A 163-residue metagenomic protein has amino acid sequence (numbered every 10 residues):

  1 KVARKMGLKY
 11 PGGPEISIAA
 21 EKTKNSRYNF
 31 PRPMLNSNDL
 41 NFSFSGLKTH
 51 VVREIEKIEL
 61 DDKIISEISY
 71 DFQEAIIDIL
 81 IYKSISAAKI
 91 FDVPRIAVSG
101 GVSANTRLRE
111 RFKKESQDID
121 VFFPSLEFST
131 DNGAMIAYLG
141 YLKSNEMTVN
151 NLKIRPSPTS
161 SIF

Functional and structural regions predicted by a protein language model:
K1, Y82, S86, D131 (+1 more regions): A broad detector of short, well-ordered amphipathic alpha-helices that serve as recognition/interaction surfaces
K1-E15: Phosphate-binding/catalytic loop of phosphoryl-transfer enzymes
V2-K5, E115, L139-E146: Active-site catalytic microenvironments for nucleophilic, acid-base chemistry
P14-I96, N105-K114, I119, S144-M147 (+1 more regions): A contiguous, well-structured pocket-lining segment that forms one wall/lid of small-molecule binding clefts in soluble
I96, K113-I136: Conserved phosphate-binding/catalytic loops in two-lobed NTP-binding clefts
G101-V102, L126: Active-site metal-binding loops of divalent metal-dependent hydrolases
R107, F128-N145: Claisen-condensing/thiolase-fold acyl-transfer catalytic domains that form or cleave C-C bonds in fatty acid
N151-F163: A short, charged, Gly/Pro-tolerant segment at domain boundaries
